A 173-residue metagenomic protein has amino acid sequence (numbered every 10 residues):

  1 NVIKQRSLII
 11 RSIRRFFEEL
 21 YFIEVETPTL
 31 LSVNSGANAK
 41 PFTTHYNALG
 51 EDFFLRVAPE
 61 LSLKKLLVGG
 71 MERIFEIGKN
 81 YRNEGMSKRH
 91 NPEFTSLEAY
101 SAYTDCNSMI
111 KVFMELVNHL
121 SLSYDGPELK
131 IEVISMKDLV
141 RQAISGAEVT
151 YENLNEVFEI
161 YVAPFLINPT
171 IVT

Functional and structural regions predicted by a protein language model:
N1-N107, N118, E148-E152, P169: Class II aminoacyl-tRNA synthetase-like tRNA-binding/catalytic domains
S35-P41, L116-T173: Metal-assisted phosphate- and nucleotidyl-transfer catalytic regions
